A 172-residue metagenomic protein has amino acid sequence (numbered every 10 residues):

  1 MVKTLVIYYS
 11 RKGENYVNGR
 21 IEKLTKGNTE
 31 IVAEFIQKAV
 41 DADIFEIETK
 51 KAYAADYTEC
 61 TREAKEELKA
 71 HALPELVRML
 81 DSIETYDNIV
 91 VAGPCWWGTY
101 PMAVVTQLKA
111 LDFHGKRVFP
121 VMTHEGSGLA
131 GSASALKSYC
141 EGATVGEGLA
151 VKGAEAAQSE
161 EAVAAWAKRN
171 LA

Functional and structural regions predicted by a protein language model:
M1-D87, G98-T99, E161-A172: N-terminal beta1-alpha1-beta2 submodule of the flavodoxin-like/Rossmannoid cofactor-binding fold
L5-I7, F45, V90, F119-V121 (+1 more regions): Hydrophobic/aromatic beta-strand patches that form the interior of the parallel beta-sheet core in alpha/beta enzyme
G13, T49-K51, E125, K152-E155: Residue-level detector of flexible, active-site-proximal loop/helix-junction positions within diverse enzyme catalytic
G19, P94, A150-G153: Short, flexible active-site loop motifs that bind/organize anionic cofactors or intermediates
A55-T144: Helix-loop-strand module that forms the ligand-binding subsite of alpha/beta enzymes
T144-A172: Glycine-rich phosphate/pyrophosphate-binding loop and the adjoining helix
